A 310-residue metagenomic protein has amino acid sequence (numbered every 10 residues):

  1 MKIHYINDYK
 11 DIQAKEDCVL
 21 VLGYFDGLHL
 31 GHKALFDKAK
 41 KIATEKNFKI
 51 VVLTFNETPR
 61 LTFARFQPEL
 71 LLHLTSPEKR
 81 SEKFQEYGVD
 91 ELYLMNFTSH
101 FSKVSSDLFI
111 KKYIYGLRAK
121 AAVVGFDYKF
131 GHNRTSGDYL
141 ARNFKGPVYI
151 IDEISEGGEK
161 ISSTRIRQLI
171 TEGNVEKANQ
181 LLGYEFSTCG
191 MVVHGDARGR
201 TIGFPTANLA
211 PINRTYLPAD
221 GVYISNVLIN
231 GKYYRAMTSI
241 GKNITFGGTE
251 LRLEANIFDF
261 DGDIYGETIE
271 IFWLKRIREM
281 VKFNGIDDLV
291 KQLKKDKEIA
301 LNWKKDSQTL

Functional and structural regions predicted by a protein language model:
K2-K10, L72, Y93: Short acidic-hydrophobic, aromatic-tinged amphipathic segments that line or gate anion-handling sites
Y9-L72, S76: N-terminal catalytic cores of NTP/NDP-binding nucleotidyl/phosphoryl-transfer enzymes
Y9-Q13, S99-S102, I154-K160: A short acidic, often aromatic-flanked loop/helix-cap motif at beta-alpha or helix-coil junctions that lines enzyme
H29, F84, A122, A178 (+2 more regions): Residue-level signal for inorganic ion chemistry
L61-P147: N-terminal Rossmann-like or analogous alpha/beta NTP/dinucleotide-binding catalytic cores that position adenine
P147-M237: Glycine-rich, Lys/Arg-enriched anion-binding loops that position phosphate/diphosphate groups for phosphoryl
G195-L310: Phosphate/ribose-recognition catalytic cores of enzymes acting on nucleotide-derived substrates
